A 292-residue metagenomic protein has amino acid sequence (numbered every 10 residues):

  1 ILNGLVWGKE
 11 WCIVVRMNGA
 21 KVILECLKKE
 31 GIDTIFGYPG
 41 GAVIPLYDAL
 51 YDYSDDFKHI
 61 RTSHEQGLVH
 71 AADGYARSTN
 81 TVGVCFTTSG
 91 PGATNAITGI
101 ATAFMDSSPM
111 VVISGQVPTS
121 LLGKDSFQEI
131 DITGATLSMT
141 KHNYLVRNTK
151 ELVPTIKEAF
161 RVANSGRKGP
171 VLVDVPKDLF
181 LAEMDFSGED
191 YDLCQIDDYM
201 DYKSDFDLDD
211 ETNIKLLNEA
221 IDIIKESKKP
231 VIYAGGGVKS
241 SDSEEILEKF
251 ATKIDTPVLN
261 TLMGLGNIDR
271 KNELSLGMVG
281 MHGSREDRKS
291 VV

Functional and structural regions predicted by a protein language model:
I13-V292: N-terminal alpha/beta PP-like core and its mobile active-site loop of ThDP/TPP-dependent enzymes
